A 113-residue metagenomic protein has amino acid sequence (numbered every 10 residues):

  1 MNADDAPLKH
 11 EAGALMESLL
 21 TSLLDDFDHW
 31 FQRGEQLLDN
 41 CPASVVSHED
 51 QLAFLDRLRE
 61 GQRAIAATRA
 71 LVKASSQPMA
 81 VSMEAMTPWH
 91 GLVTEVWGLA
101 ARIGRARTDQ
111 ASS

Functional and structural regions predicted by a protein language model:
M1-A43: Short terminal alpha-helical segments
N2, L19, S44-H48, L52-L55 (+1 more regions): A broad, low-amplitude sensor of folded, mature protein cores
L24, D28-L38, Q62-I65, R69 (+1 more regions): A structural signal for well-ordered alpha-helices, especially hydrophobic packing surfaces of coiled-coils
Q36, N40-A43, S47, A67 (+4 more regions): Heptad-repeat coiled-coil alpha-helices
E49-G91: Amphipathic protein-protein interaction modules
S76-S113: Amphipathic alpha-helical binding modules
